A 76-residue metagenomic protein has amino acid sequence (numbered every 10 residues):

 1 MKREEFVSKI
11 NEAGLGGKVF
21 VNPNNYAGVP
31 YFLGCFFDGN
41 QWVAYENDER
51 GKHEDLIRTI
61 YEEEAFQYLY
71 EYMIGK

Functional and structural regions predicted by a protein language model:
M1-A27: Negatively charged, low-complexity tracts enriched in Asp/Glu with abundant Ser/Thr
E4, R58-G75: A short, charged, amphipathic alpha-helix used as a generic interaction element across diverse proteins
F6, F20, F32, F36-F37 (+1 more regions): Phenylalanine-focused residue identity feature
K18, P23, A27, F32 (+2 more regions): General N-terminal targeting signals
Y26-E54, Y72: Short aromatic-glycine-(Arg/Gly/Cys) micro-motifs in beta-strand/loop hairpins
